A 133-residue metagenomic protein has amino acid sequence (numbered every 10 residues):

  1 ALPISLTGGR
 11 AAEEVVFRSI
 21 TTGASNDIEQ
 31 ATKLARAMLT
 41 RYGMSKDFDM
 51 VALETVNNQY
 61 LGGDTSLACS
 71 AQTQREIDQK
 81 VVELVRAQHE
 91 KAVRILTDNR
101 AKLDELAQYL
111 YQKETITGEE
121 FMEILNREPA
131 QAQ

Functional and structural regions predicted by a protein language model:
A1-Q133: Soluble catalytic regions of large protease machineries
